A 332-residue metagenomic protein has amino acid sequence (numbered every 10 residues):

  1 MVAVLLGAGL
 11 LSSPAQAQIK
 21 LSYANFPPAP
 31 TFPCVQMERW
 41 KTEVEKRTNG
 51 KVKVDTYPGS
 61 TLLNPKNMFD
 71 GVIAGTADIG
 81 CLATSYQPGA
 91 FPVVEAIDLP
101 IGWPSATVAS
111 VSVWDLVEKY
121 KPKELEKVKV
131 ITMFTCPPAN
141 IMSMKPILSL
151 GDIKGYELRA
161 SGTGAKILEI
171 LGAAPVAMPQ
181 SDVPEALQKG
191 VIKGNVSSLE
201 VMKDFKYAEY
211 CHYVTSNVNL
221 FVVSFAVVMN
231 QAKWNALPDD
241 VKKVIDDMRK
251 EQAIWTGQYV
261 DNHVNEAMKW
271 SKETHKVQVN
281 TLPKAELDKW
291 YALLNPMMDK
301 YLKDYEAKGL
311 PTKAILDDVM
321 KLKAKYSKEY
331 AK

Functional and structural regions predicted by a protein language model:
V2-G9: Bacterial N-terminal signal peptides
G9-L10, N140: Intrinsic disorder/low-complexity segments
L11-A17: Sec/Tat signal peptide C-region and signal peptidase I cleavage site
Q18-V108, L116, K123-K332: N-terminal secretory/targeting leader peptides
V113: P-loop NTP-binding core
